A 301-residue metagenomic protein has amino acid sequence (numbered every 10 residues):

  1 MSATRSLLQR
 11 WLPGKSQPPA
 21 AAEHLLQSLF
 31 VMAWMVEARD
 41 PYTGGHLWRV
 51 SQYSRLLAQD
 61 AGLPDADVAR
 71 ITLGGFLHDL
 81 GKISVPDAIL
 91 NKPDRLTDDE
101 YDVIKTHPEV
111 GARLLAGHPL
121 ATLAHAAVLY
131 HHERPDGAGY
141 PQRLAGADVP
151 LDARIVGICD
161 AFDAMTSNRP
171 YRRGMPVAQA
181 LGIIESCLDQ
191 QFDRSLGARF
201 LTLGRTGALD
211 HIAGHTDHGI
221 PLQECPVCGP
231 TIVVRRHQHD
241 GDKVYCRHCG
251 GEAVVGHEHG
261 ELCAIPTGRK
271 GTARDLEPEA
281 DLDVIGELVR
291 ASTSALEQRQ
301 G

Functional and structural regions predicted by a protein language model:
S2-G301: Histidine- and acidic-residue-rich, metal-dependent catalytic cores
